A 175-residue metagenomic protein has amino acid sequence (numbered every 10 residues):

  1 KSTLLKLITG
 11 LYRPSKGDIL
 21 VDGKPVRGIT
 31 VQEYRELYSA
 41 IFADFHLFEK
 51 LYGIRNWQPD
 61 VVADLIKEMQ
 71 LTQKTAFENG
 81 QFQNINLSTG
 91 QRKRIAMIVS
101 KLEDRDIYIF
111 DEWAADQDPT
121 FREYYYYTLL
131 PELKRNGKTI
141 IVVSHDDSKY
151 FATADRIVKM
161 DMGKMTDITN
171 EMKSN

Functional and structural regions predicted by a protein language model:
T9: Helix-to-loop junction immediately C-terminal to a conserved catalytic motif
G17-K24, Y34: Conserved ABC transporter NBD signature motif
I41-Q83, D104, I109: Conserved "ABC signature" C-loop
L51-Y52, D111-E123: ABC-family nucleotide-binding domains
T89-F110: GG-anchored amphipathic helix commonly corresponding to the ABC/SMC/Rad50 NBD signature/C-loop
G137-V143: Conserved H-loop
H145, T153-N170: H-loop (His-switch) and adjacent beta-strand-loop-beta switch element of ABC-type ATPase nucleotide-binding domains
